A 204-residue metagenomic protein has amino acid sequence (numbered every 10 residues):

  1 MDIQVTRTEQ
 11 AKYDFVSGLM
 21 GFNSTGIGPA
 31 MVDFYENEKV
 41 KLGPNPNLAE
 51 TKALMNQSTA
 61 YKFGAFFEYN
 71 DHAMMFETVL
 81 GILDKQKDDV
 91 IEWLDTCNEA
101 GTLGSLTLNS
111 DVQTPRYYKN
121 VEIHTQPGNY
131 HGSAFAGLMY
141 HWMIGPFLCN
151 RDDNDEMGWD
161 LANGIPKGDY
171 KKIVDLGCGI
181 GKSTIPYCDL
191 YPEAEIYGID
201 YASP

Functional and structural regions predicted by a protein language model:
D2-P46: Intrinsically disordered, low-complexity terminal regions of plant proteins
P44-H131: N-terminal auxiliary segments of SAM/dcSAM-dependent transferases
A136-D155: Class I SAM-dependent methyltransferase Rossmann-like catalytic core, especially the SAM/SAH-binding loop
I144, D175, D200: Acidic active-site catalytic centers that drive phospho-/nucleotidyl reactions and related ester hydrolyses
D152-D169: Conserved alpha-helix/loop element of class I SAM-dependent methyltransferases that forms part of the SAM/SAH-binding
Y170-G179: Conserved class I S-adenosyl-L-methionine
T184-P204: Class I SAM-dependent methyltransferase SAM/SAH-binding core
